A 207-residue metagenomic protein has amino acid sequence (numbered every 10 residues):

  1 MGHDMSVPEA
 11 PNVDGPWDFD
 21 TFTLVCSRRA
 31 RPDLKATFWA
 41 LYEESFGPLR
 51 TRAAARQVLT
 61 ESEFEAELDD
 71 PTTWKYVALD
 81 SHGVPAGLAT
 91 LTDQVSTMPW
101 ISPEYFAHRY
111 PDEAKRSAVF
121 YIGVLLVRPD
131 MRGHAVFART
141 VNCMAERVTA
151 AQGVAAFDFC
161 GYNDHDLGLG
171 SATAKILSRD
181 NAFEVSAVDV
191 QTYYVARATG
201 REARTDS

Functional and structural regions predicted by a protein language model:
M1-A30, T149-S207: Terminal substrate-recognition subdomain of acyl/acetyltransferases
A10-E63, D70, K75-D80, V84-A86: Short amphipathic alpha-helix that is part of the acyltransferase structural core
S45, D93-T97, P129: Feature marks short, surface-exposed loop/turn motifs that line or immediately flank catalytic pockets and channel
E63-A66, T73-A78, E104-A114: Short secondary-structure capping micro-motifs at structural edges
W74-Y76, A118, Q191-Y194: Short beta-strand micro-motifs in enzyme catalytic cores
T90-V124: Conserved acyl-donor/pantetheine-binding loop and adjacent beta-alpha core of acyl/acetyltransferases and related
P111-K115, R139-A156: Conserved acyl-CoA
I122-V127, R132-R147: Conserved acetyl-CoA-binding loop-helix of GNAT-fold acetyltransferases
